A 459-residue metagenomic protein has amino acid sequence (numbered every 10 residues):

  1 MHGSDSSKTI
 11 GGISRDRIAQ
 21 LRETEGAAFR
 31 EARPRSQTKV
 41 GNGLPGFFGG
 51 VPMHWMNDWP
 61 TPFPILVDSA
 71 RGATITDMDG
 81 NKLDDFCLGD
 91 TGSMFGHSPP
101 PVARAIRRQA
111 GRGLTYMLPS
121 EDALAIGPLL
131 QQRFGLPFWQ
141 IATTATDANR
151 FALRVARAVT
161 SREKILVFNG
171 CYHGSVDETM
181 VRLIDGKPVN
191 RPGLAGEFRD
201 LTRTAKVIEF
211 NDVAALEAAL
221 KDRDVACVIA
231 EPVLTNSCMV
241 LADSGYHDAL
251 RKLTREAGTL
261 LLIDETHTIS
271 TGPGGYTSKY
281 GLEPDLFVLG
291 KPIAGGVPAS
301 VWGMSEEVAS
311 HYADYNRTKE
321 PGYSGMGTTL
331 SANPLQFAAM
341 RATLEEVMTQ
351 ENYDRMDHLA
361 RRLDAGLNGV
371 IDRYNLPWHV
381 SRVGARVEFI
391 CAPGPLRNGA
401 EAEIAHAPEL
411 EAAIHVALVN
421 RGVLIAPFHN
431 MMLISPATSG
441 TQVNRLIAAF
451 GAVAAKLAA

Functional and structural regions predicted by a protein language model:
H2-A459: Conserved N-terminal phosphate-binding loop of PLP-dependent enzymes in the Aspartate aminotransferase
